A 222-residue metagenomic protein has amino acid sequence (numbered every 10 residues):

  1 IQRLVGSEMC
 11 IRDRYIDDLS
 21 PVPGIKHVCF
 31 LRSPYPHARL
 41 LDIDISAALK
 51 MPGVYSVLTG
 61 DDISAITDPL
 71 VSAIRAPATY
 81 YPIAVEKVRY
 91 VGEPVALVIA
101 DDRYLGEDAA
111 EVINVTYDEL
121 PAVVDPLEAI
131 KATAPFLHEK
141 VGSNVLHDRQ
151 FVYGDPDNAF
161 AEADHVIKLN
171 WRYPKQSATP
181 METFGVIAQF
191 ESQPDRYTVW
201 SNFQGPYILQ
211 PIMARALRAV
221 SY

Functional and structural regions predicted by a protein language model:
Q2-G6: Short glycine- and acidic-residue-rich catalytic loops of nucleotidyl-transferase/cyclase enzymes
S7-E8, R12-Y222: Structural alpha/beta core scaffold segments of enzyme domains
